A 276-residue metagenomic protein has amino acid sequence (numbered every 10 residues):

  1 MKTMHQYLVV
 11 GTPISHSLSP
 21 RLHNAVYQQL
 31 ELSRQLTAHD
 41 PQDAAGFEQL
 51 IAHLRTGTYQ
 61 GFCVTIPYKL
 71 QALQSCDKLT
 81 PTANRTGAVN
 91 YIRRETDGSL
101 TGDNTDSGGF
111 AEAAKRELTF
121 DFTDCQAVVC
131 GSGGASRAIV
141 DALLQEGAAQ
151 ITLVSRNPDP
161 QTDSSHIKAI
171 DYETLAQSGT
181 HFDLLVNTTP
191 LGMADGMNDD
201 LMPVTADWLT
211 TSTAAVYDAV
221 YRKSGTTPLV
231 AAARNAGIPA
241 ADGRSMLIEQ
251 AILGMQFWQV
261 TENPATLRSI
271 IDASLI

Functional and structural regions predicted by a protein language model:
K2-L118: Phosphate/diphosphate ligand-binding glycine-rich loop within oxidoreductases
T12, G131-G133: Glycine-rich Rossmann-fold phosphate-binding loop(s) that bind the pyrophosphate of adenine dinucleotide cofactors
S136-R137: N-terminal Rossmann-fold NAD(P) dinucleotide-binding loop
Q145-Q150, N235-P239: Conserved S-adenosyl-L-methionine
E146-S165: NAD(P)-binding Rossmann-fold cofactor-contacting core
S165-A241: Rossmann-like adenosine-cofactor binding region
A214-I276: Adenosine-phosphate binding glycine-rich loop
